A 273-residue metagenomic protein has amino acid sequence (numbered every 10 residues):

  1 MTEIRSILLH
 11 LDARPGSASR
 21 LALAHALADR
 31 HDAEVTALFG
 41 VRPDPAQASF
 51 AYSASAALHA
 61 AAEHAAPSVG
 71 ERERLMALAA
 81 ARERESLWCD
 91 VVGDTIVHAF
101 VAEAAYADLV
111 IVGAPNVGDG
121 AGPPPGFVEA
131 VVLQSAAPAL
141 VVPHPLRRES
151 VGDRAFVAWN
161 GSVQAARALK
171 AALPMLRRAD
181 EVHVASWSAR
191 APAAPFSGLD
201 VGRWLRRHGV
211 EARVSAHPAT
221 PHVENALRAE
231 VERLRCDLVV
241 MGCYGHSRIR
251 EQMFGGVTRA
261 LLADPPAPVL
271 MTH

Functional and structural regions predicted by a protein language model:
M1-L58, Q134-S135, L146, V151-H217: Small/aliphatic-rich secondary-structure junction motif
M1-T2, A77-V110, H208-V239, C243-R250 (+1 more regions): Structural beta-alpha unit
A37, W88-V91, V141, V184 (+2 more regions): A structural preference for short, hydrophobic beta-strand core positions in alpha/beta folds
A56-G70: A short acidic, glycine-rich active-site loop that binds or catalyzes chemistry on phosphate/adenosine moieties
E85-L146: Hydrophobic alpha-helical segments and helix pairs
A102-E103, V131, R148, M175 (+2 more regions): Structural alpha-helical scaffold elements that stabilize or flank donor/cofactor-binding regions in carbohydrate
V112-A130, G242-D264: Glycine-rich, Arg-bearing micro-motifs that act as flexible, cationic patches
E149, A263-H273: Short, flexible loop segments at boundaries between secondary-structure elements
